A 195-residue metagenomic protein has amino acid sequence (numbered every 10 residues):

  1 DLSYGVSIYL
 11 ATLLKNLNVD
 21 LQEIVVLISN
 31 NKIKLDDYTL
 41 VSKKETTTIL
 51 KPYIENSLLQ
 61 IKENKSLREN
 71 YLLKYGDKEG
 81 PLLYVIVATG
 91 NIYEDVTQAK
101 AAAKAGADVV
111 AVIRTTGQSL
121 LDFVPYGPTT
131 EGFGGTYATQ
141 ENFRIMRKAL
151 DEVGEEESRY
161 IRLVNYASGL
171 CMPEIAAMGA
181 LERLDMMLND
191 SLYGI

Functional and structural regions predicted by a protein language model:
D1-D95, A101-G106, A111-I145, E155 (+3 more regions): Long, compositionally biased, glycine/small-hydrophobic-enriched stretches that function as flexible linkers, tethers
V164: Aromatic- and carboxylate-enriched substrate-binding clefts and catalytic-loop regions of carbohydrate-active enzymes
